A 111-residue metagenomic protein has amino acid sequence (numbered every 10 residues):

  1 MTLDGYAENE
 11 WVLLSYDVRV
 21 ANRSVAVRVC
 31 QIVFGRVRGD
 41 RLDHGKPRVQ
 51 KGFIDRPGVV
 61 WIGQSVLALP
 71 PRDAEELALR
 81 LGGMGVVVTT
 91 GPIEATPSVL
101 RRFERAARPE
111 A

Functional and structural regions predicted by a protein language model:
M1-D4, A68-A111: Charged interaction segments
G5-N9, G58-V60: Short, flexible turn/loop "capping" segments at secondary-structure junctions
E8-G35: Short glycine-/aliphatic-rich beta-strand segments at the starts of folded cytosolic domains
R36-V86: Short, intrinsically disordered low-complexity segments
